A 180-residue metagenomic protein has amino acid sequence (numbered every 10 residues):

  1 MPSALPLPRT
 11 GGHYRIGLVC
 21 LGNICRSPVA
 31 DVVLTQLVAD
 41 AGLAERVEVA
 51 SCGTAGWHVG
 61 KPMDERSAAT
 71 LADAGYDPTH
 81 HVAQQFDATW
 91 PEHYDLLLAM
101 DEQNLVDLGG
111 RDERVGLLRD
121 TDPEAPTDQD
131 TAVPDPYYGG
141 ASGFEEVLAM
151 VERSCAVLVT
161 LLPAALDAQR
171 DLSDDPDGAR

Functional and structural regions predicted by a protein language model:
M1-R180: Short polar/charged helix/loop
